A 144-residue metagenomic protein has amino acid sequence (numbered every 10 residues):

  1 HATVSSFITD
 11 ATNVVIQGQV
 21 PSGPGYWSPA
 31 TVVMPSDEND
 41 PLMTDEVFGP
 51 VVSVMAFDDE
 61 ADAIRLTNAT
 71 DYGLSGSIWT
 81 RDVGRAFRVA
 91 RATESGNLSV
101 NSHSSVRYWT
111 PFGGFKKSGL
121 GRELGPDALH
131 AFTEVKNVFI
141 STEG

Functional and structural regions predicted by a protein language model:
H1-S5, P21: Short beta-strand to alpha-helix junction loop
F7-A11: Helical element adjacent to the flavin cofactor pocket in flavoenzyme catalytic cores
T12-Q19: Short secondary-structure junctions
V20, W27-G144: Conserved C-terminal structural/oligomerization subdomain of aldehyde/semialdehyde dehydrogenase
